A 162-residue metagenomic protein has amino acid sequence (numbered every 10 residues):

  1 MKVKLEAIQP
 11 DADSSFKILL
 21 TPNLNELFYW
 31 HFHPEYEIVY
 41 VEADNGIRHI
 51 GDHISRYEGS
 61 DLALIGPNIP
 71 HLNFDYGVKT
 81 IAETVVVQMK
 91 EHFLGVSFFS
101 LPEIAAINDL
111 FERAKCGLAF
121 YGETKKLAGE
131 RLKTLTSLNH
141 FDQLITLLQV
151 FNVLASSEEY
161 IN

Functional and structural regions predicted by a protein language model:
M1, S100-I104, Q143-L147: A structural signal for well-ordered alpha-helical scaffolds and beta->alpha junctions
M1-D61, N68: Generic protein-terminus/edge-of-domain signal
E6-P10, P70-L132, S156-Y160: A hydrophobic/aromatic-rich effector-binding and dimerization subdomain of bacterial HTH-type transcriptional regulators
S15, E35, I81-E83, L144: A structure-centric signal for secondary-structure junctions around beta-strands
L27, H49, V96, T136-N139: Generic anion/oxyanion-binding catalytic loop in active/binding sites
A63-I65, V87: Short hydrophobic-aromatic micro-motifs
L118-Y121, T136-N162: Short, Lys/Arg-enriched, Trp-marked, Pro/Gly-tolerant hinge/linker segments that flank
